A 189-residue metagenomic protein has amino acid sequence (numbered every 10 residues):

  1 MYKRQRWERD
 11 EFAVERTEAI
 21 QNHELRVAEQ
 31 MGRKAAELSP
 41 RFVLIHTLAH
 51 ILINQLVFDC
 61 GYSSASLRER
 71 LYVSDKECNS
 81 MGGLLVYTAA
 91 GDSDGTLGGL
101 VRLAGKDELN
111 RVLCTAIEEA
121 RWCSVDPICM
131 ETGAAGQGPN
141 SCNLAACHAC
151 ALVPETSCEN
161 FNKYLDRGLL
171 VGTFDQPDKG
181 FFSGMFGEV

Functional and structural regions predicted by a protein language model:
M1-V189: C-terminal accessory domains/tails appended to large, multi-domain proteins
